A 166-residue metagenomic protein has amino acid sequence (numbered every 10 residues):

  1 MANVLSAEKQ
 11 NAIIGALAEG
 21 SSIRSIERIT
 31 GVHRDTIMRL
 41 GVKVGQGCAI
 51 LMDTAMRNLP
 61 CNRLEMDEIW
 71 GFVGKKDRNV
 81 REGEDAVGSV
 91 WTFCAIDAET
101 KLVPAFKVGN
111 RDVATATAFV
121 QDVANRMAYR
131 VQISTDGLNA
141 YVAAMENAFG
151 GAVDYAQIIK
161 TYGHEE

Functional and structural regions predicted by a protein language model:
M1-E166: Residue-level recognition of single "structural anchor" positions that define or cap local secondary structure
